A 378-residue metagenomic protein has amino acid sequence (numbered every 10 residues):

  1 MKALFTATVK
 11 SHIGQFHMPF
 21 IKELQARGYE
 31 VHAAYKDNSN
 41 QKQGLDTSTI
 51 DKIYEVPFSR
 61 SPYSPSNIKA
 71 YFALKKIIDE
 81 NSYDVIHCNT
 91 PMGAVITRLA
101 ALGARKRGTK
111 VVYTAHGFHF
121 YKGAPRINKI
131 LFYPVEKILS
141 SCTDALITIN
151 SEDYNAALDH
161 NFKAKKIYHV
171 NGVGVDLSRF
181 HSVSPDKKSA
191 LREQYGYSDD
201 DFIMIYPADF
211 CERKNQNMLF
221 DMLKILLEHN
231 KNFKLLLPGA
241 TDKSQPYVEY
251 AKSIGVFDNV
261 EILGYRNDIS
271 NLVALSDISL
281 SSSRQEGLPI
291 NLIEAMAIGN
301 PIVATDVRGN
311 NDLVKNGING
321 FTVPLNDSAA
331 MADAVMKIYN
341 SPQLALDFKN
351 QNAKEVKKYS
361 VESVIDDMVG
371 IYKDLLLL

Functional and structural regions predicted by a protein language model:
L4-S66, E152-N161, I167-H169, T241: N-terminal strand-loop element at the rim of the active site of nucleotide-sugar-dependent glycosyltransferases
G14-P19, F202-I225, Q245, A329: A conserved mid-protein helix/loop that constitutes part of the nucleotide-sugar donor-binding site
A34-N40, G174-V175, P207, K234-P246: Glycosyltransferase donor-sugar binding loop
Y54-E55, K137, S141-D186: Donor nucleotide-sugar binding/catalytic pocket of nucleotide-sugar-dependent glycosyltransferases
V248-G264: Nucleotide-activated donor-binding/catalytic signature segment of Leloir-type glycosyltransferases, i.e., the conserved
Y265, R284: Aromatic "clamp/platform" in nucleotide-sugar-dependent glycosyltransferases that forms part of the donor/acceptor
P301-A304, V314: Short hydrophobic beta-strand element within catalytic cores of glycosyltransferases and related nucleotide-activated
N316-G317, F321-S328, K337-P342: Conserved acidic donor-binding segment of nucleotide-sugar-dependent glycosyltransferases
